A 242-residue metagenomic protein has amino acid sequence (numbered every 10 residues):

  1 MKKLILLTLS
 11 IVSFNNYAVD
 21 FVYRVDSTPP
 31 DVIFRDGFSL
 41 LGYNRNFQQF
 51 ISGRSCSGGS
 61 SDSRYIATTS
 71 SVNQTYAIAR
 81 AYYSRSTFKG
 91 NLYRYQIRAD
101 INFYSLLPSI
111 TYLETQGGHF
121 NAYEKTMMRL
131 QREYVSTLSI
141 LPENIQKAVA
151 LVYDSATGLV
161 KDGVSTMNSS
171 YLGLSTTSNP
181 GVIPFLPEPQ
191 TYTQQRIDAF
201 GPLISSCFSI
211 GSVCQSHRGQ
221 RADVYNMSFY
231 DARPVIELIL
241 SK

Functional and structural regions predicted by a protein language model:
M1-L4: Positively charged n-region of N-terminal signal peptides that target proteins for export
S13-N15: N-terminal signal peptide c-region/cleavage motif recognized by signal peptidases
Y17-K242: NAD-dependent ADP-ribosyltransferases
